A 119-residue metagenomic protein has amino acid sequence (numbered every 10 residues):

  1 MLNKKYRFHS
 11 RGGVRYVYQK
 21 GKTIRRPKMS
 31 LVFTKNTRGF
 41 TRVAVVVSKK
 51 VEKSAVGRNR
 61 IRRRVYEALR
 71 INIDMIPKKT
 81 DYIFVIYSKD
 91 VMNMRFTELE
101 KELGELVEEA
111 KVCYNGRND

Functional and structural regions predicted by a protein language model:
M1-D119: Positively charged, solvent-exposed patches that mediate nucleic-acid binding
